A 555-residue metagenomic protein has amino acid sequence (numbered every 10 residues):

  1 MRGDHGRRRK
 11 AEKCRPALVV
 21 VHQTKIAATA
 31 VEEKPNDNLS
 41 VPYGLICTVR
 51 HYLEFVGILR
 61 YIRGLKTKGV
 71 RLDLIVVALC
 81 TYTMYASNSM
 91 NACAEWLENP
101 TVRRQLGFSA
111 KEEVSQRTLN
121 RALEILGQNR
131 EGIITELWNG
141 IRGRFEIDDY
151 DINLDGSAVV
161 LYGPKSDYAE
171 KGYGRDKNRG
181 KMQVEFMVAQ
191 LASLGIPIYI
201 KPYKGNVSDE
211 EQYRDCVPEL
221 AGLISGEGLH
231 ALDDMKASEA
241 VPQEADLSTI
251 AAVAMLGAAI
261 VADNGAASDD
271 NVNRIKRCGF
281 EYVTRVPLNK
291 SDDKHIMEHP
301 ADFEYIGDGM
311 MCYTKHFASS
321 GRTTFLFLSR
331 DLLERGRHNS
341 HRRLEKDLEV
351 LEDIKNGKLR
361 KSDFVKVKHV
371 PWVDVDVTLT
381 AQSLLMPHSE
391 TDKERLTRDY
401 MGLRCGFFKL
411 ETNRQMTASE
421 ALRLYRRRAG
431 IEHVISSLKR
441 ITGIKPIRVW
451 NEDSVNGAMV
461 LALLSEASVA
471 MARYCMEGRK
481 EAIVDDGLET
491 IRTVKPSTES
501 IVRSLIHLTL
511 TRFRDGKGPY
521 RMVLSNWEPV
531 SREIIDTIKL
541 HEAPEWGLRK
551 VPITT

Functional and structural regions predicted by a protein language model:
M1-E170, M187-S208, Y213-R214, G222-T249 (+4 more regions): Dynamic "connector" segments at or just before major functional cores
G64-V76, N178-R179, R398, V449-M459: Structural motif
L97-R103, S193-P197, M255, G402-C405 (+2 more regions): Short acidic (Asp/Glu) and glycine-rich catalytic loops that position anionic groups and cofactors
M182-V188, C405-F408: Short glycine-rich loop/turn motifs
Y199-P202, N273, C278-L424, R492 (+1 more regions): An anionic, glycine-rich sequence signature occurring as long contiguous blocks
K201-P202, N206-P218, G222-D234, V241-A252 (+3 more regions): Catalytic or ion-translocation cores adjacent to nucleophile or general acid/base/metal-coordination motifs in diverse
A421-R448: Short amphipathic alpha-helical "interface-anchor" segments enriched in bulky aromatics
E466-I506: Conserved nucleotidyltransferase catalytic core and NTase-mimicking acidic/glycine-rich helix/loop elements in nucleic
